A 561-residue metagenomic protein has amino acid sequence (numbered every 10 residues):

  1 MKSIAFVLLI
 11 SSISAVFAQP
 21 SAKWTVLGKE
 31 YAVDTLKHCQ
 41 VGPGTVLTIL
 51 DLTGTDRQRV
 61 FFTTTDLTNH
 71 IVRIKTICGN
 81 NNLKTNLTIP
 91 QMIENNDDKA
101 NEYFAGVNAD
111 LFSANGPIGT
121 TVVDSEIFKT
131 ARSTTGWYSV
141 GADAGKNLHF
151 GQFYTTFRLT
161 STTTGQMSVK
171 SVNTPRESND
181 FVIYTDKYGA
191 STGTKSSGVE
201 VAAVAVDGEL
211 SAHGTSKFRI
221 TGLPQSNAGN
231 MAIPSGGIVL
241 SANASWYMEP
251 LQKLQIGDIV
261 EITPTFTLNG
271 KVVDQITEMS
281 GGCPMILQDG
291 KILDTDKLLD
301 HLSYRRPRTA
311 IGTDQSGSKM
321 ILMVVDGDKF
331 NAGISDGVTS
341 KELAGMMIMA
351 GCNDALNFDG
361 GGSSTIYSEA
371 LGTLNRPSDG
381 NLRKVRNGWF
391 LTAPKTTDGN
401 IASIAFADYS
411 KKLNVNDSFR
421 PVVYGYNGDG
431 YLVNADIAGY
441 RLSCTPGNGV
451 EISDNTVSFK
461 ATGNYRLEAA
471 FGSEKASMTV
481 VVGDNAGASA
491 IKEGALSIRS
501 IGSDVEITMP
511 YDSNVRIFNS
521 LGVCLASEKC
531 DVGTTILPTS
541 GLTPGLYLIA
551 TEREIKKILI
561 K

Functional and structural regions predicted by a protein language model:
Q19-S241: Zymogen propeptides
N115-A144, M279, C283-Q315, K319-A350 (+1 more regions): Conserved, well-ordered active-site substructure
D398-A402, V481-V505: Residue-level detector of functionally pivotal "anchor" positions at catalytic/ligand-binding pockets or at interdomain
D417-Y431, L467: Beta-strand-rich structural segments
V433, S443-T456, K460, V523-L525: Low-complexity "stalk/linker" and mucin-like segments enriched in Ser/Thr/Pro/Ala/Gly
A486-S489, P544-K561: C-terminal tail/sorting-segment detector
F518-L525, Y547: Short, glycine-anchored, charge-dense loop/turn motifs used at functional sites
K529-R553: Short, surface-exposed loop/turn motifs with a glycine/proline- and acidic-biased composition
